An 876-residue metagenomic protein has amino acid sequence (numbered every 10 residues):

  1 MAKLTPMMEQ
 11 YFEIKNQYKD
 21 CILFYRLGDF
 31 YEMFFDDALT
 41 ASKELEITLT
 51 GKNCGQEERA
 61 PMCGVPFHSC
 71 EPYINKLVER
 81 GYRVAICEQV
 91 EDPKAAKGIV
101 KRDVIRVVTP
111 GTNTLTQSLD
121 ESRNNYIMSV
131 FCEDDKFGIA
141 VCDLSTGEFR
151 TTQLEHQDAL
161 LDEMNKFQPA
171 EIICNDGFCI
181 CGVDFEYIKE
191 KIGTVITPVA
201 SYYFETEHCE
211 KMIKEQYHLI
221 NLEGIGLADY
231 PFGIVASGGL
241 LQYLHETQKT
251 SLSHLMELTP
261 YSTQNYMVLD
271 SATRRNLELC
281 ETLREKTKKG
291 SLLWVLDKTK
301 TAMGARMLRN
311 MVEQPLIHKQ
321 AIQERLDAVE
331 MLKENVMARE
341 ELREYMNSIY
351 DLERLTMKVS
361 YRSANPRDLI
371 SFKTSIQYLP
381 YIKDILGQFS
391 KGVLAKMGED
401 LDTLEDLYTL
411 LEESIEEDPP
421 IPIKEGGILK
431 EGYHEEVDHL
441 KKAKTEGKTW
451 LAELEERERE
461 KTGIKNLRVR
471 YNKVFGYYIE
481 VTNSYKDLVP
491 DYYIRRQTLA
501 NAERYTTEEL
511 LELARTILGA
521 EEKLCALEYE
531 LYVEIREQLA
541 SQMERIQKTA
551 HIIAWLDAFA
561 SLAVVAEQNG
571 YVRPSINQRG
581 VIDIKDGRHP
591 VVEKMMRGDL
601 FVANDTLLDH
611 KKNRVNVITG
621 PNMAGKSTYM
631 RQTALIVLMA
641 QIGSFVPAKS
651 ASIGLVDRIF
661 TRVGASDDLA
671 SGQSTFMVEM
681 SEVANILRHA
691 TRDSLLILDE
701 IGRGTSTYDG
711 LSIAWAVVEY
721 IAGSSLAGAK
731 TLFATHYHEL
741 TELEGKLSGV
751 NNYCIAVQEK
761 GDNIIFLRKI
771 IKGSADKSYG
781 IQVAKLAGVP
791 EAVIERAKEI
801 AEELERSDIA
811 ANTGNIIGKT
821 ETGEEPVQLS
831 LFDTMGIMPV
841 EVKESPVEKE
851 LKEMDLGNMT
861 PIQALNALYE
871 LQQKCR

Functional and structural regions predicted by a protein language model:
M1-M331, N347, D351-S360, A364-E456 (+1 more regions): Charged catalytic and DNA/RNA-contacting regions of genome-maintenance and nucleic-acid-processing enzymes
F35-D36, Y230, K300, M311 (+4 more regions): ATPase nucleotide-binding head domains, primarily ABC-like/P-loop NTPase cores
C87, P110-L119, S251, G387-V393 (+5 more regions): Active-site phosphate-binding and catalytic loops of NTP-dependent enzymes
M164, P169-G177, V183-Y187, P198 (+3 more regions): Conserved catalytic alpha/beta cores of large enzymes that bind or transform nucleotide phosphates and polynucleotides
F204-M212, Q216-L219, M267-S271, L279 (+8 more regions): Amphipathic heptad-repeat alpha-helical coiled-coil/stalk segments that mediate oligomerization, filament/stalk
I322, V329, R339-Y345, F372 (+12 more regions): Amphipathic alpha-helical coiled-coil segments
Y361, N365, S375-Y378, K396 (+3 more regions): Charged, surface-exposed helical/loop "interaction arms" that form contiguous linear patches used for dimerization
E844-R876: C-terminal tails and terminal domains of large nucleic-acid-associated and other macromolecular-machine proteins
